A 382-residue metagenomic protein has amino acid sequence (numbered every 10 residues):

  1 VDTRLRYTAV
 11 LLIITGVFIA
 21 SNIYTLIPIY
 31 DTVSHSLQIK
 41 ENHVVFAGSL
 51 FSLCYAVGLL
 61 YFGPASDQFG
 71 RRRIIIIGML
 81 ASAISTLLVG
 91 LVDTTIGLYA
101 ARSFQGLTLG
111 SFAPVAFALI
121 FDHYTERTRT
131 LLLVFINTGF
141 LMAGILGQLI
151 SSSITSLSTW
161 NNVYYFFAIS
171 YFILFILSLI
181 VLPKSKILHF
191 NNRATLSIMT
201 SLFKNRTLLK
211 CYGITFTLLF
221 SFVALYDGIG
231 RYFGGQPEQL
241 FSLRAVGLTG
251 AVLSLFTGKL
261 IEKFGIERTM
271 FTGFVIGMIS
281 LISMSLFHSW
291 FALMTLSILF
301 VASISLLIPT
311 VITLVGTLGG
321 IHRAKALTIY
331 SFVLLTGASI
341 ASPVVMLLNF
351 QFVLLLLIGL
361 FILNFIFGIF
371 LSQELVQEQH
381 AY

Functional and structural regions predicted by a protein language model:
Q38, G70, L91-G97, T108 (+3 more regions): Helix-breaking motifs and short loop linkers at transmembrane-helix boundaries and internal kinks in secondary membrane
V57-D93: Conserved MFS/SLC helix-loop-helix module at the cytosolic interface between two early adjacent transmembrane helices
L59-G70, L253-I266, N349: Helix-to-loop junctions at the C-terminal end of transmembrane segments in multipass secondary transporters
A81, S85, I96-Q105, F291-L299: Paired small-residue
A101-G139: Cytoplasmic helix-loop-helix junction between adjacent transmembrane helices in 12-TM secondary transporters
E126-T128, L132-I180: Helix-loop-helix hairpin linking two adjacent transmembrane segments in secondary transporters
E267-V311: C-terminal transmembrane helical hairpin of 12-TM major facilitator-type secondary transporters
T317-F352, L357: A late C-terminal transmembrane helix in Major Facilitator Superfamily
